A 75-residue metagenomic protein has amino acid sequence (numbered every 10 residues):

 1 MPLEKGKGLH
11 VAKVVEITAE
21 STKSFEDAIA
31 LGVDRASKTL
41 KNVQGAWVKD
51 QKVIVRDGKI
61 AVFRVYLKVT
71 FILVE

Functional and structural regions predicted by a protein language model:
M1-K7, R56-G58: Short beta-strand/turn micro-motifs at beta-sheet edges
H10-Q44: Short, well-ordered alpha-helical segments
K52-E75: A cross-kingdom feature marking charged/low-complexity
